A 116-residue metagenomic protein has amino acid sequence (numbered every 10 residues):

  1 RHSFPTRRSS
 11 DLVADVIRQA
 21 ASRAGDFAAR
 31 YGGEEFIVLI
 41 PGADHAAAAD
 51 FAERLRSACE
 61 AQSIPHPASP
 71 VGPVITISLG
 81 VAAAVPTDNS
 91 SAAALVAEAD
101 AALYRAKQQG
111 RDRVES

Functional and structural regions predicted by a protein language model:
H2-S9: Short, small-residue-biased leader/transition segments that mark boundaries at the very start of proteins
R7, G32-G33, P67, G110-R111: A short glycine-centered flexible hinge/capping loop motif at secondary-structure junctions
V13-R18, A47-P67, E98-D100: Alpha-helical scaffold within the catalytic cores of cyclic-nucleotide enzymes
F27-R30: A short pre-motif secondary-structure segment
L39-D44, E60, A84-V85: Residue-level recognition of strand-loop junctions within catalytic nucleotide-signaling folds
H45-A52, P70, A82-E115: Catalytic-core segments of nucleotide cyclases and related cyclic-nucleotide turnover enzymes
P73-I77: PAS and PAS-like sensory/regulatory domains
